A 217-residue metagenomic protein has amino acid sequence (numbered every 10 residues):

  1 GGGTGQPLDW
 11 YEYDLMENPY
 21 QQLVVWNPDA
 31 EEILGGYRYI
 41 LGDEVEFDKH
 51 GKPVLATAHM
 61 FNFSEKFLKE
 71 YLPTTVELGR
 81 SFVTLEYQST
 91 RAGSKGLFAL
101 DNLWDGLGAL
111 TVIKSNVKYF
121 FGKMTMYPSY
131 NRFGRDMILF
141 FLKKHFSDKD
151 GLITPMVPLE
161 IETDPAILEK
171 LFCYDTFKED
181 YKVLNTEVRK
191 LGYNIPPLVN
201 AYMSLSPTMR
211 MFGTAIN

Functional and structural regions predicted by a protein language model:
G1-L41: Short amphipathic alpha-helix that is part of the acyltransferase structural core
G3-W10, P207-I216: Short, well-structured beta-strand/strand-turn elements
L15-V24, F47-D48, M209-R210, N217: A short helix-loop-beta-strand connector motif used in the catalytic cores of GNAT acetyltransferases and, in some
E44-T214: Acyl-donor binding region in acyl/amide transferases
